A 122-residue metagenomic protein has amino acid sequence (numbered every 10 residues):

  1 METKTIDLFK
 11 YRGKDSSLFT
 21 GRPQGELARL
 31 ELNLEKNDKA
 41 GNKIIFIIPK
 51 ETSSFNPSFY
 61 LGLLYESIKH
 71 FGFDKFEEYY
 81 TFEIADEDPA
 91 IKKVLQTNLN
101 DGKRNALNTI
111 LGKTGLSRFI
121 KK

Functional and structural regions predicted by a protein language model:
M1-F9: Short beta-strand/loop segment at the start of cytosolic alpha/beta domains
L8-L34, K39-I44, I48-Q96: Amphipathic alpha-helical interaction surfaces in cytosolic regulatory modules
A90-N108: Primarily interfacial, aromatic-capped hydrophobic alpha-helices that serve as membrane anchors
G102, A106-K122: A cross-taxonomic marker for long C-terminal extensions/tails that follow the last structured domain
